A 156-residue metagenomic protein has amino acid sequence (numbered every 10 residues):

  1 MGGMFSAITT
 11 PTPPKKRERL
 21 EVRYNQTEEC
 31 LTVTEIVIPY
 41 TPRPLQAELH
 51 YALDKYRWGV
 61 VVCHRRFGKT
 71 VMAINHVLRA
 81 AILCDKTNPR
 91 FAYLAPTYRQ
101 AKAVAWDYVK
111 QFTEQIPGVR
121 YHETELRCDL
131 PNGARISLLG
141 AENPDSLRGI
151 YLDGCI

Functional and structural regions predicted by a protein language model:
G2-I156: Phosphate/NTP-binding elements of NTP-utilizing enzymes
